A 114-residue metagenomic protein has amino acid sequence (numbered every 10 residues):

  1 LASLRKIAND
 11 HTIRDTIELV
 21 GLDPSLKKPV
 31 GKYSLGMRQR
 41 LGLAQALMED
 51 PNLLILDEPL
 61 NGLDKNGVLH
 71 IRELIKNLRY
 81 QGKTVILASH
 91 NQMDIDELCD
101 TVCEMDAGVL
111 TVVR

Functional and structural regions predicted by a protein language model:
A8-S25: Conserved ABC ATPase "signature" region
P29-Y33: Conserved ABC ATPase signature
L43: Hydrophobic anchor residue at the start of the ABC signature
D50: Conserved catalytic motifs of ABC-family nucleotide-binding domains
L54-E58: Catalytic Walker B motif of ABC-type/P-loop ATPase nucleotide-binding domains
K65-N66: Helix N-cap at the start of a conserved alpha-helix in ABC-type nucleotide-binding domains
S89-H90: H-loop/switch region of ABC-family ATPase nucleotide-binding domains
